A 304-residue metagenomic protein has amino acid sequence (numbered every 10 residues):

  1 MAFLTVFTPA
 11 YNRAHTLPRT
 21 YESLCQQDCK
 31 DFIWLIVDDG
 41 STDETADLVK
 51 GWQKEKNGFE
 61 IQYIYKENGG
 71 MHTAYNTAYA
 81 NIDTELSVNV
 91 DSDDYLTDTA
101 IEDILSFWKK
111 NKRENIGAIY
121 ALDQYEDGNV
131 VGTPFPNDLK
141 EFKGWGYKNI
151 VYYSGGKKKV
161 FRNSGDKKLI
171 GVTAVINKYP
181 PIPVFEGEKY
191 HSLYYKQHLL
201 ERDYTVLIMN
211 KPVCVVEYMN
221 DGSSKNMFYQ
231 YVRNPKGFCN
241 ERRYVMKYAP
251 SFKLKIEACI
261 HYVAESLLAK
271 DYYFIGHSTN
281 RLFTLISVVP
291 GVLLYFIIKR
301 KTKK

Functional and structural regions predicted by a protein language model:
N12-Q26: Short, well-formed alpha-helical segments that are part of the catalytic scaffolds of diverse glycosyltransferases
S23, D38-L48, D91: A conserved acidic beta->alpha catalytic loop
D31-G40, Q62-E67: Short beta-strand/loop segment that forms part of the nucleotide-sugar
K66-I82: Glycine-rich, basic loop-to-helix element that forms the pyrophosphate-binding segment of sugar-nucleotide handling
S87: Short aromatic/hydrophobic "clamp" motif used to bind/position activated sugar donors
T99-F135: Conserved donor NDP-sugar-binding/catalytic core segment of glycosyltransferases
N129-K225: Conserved nucleotide-sugar donor-binding catalytic segment
L207-K304: C-terminal subregions of glycosyltransferases and related glycan-biosynthesis enzymes
